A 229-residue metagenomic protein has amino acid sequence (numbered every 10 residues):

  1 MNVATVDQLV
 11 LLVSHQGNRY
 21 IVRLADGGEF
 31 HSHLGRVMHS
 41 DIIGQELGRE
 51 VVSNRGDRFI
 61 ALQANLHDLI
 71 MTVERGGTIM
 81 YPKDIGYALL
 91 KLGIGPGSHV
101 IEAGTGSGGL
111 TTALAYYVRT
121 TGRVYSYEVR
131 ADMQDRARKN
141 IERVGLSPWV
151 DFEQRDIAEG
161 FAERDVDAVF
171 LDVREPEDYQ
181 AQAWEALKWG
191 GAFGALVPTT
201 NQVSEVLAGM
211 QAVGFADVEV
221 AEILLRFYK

Functional and structural regions predicted by a protein language model:
M1-N2, T72-I85: Conserved SAM-binding loop and adjacent beta-strand
M1-Q63: N-terminal auxiliary segments of SAM/dcSAM-dependent transferases
G95-G106: Conserved class I S-adenosyl-L-methionine
S107-T120, W184-E185: Conserved SAM-binding loop of SAM-dependent methyltransferases across substrates and taxa, primarily the Class I
V118-R119, L146, L187-G191: Helix-to-beta-strand junctions that scaffold the AdoMet/dcAdoMet cofactor pocket in Class I SAM-dependent enzymes
T121-Y125: Short beta-strand element of Class I
Y127-P176: S-adenosyl-L-methionine
Q180-K229: C-terminal substrate-binding/active-site "lid" region of AdoMet-derived donor-dependent transferases
